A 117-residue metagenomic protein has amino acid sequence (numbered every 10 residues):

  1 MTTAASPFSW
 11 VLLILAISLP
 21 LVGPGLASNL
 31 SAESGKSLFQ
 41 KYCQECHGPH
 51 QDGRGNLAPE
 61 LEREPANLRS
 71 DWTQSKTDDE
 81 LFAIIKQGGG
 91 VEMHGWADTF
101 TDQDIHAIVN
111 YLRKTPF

Functional and structural regions predicted by a protein language model:
T2-L12: Bacterial N-terminal signal peptides that target proteins for export
W10-V22: Bacterial N-terminal signal peptides
L21-L38: Electrostatic cytochrome c docking/interface patches
S31, L38-F39, T77, L81 (+1 more regions): Stable alpha-helical elements in mature extracytoplasmic
G35, F39-H50, M93, I108 (+1 more regions): The canonical Cys-X-X-Cys-His
K36, D52-E80: Gly/Gly-Pro-rich "capping" loops immediately C-terminal to redox-active cysteine motifs in periplasmic/lumenal
R69, H94-A97: Residue-level detector of conserved, well-ordered beta-strand and adjacent loop positions that form binding/recognition
A83-Q87, A97-F117: C-terminal capping alpha-helices of c-type cytochrome domains
